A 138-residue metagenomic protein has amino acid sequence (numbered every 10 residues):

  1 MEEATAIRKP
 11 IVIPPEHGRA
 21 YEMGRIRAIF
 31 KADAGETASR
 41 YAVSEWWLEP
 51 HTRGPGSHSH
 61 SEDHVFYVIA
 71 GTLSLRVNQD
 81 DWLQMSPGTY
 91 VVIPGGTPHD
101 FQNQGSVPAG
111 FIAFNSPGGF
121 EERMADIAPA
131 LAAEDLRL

Functional and structural regions predicted by a protein language model:
M1-A42, L136-L138: A short, N-terminal "cap"/entry segment at the start of jelly-roll beta-barrel domains of the cupin/DSBH fold
I13-P14, V65, Q79-P98: Short acidic-glycine-tyrosine-enriched beta hairpin
A32-D33, R53-H60, V77, L83-Q84 (+1 more regions): Short histidine-centered beta-strand/loop micro-motifs that create catalytic or ligand/metal-coordination sites
A34-T37, W47-T52: Long, hydrophobic N-terminal alpha-helical segment
T37, G95-E121: Ligand-binding loop in jelly-roll beta-barrel domains
E45-P50, S59-L75, F114-N115: Short, conserved beta-strand element in jelly-roll/cupin
P50-T52, G88, G96, S106: Tight coil/turn sites that cap or link beta-strands
R123-L138: Acidic/histidine-enriched, glycine/proline-rich intrinsically disordered or flexible terminal extensions
